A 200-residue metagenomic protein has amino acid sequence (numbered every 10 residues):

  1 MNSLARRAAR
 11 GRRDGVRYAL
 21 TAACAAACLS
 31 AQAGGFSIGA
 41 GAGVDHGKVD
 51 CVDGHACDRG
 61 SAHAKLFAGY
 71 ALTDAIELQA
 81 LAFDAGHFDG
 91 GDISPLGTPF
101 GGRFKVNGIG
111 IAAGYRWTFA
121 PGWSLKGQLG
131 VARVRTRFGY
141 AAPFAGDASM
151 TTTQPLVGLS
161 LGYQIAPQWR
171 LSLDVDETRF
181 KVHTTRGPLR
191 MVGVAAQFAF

Functional and structural regions predicted by a protein language model:
M1-G35: Cleavable N-terminal export/targeting peptides
G34, G41-K48, K65-A141, Y163 (+2 more regions): Gram-negative (and chloroplast) outer-membrane scaffold detector with strong preference for beta-barrel transmembrane
G54-S61, T98-N107, F144-T153, T184-R190: Replace "Gram-negative outer membrane beta-barrel proteins" with "bacterial and organellar outer membrane beta-barrel
L156-G162, S172, A195: Outer membrane beta-barrel transmembrane domains
V175-V182: Low-complexity, intrinsically disordered Gly/Pro/Thr-rich segments
